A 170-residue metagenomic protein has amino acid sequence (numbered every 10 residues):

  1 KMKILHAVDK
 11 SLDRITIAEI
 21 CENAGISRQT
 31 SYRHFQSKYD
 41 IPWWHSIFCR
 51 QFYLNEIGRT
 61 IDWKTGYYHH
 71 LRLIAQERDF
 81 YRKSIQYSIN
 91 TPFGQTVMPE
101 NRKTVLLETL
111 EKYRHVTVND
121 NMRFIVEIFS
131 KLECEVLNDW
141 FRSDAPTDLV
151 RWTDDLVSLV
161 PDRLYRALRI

Functional and structural regions predicted by a protein language model:
K1-L5, D9, D13-I17, E22-G25 (+3 more regions): An amphipathic alpha-helix adjacent to DNA-recognition modules
T16, R82-S84, F93, L149: Short, hydrophobic secondary-structure boundary micro-motifs
H45-F52, E77, Y81, T104-K112 (+2 more regions): A short secondary-structure junction motif
N55-R82, N90: Hydrophobic alpha-helical connector segments
I57, Y81-I85, T109-Y113, W140-D144 (+1 more regions): Secondary-structure edge/capping motif, primarily at the C-terminal ends of alpha-helices and the immediately following
R59, W63, Q86, N90 (+2 more regions): Residue-level recognition of alpha-helical structural elements
N90-V116, D120-E135, S158, Y165: Amphipathic alpha-helical packing segments from all-alpha helical-bundle domains
R142-I170: C-terminal peripheral helix-coil segments that are non-catalytic and often amphipathic
